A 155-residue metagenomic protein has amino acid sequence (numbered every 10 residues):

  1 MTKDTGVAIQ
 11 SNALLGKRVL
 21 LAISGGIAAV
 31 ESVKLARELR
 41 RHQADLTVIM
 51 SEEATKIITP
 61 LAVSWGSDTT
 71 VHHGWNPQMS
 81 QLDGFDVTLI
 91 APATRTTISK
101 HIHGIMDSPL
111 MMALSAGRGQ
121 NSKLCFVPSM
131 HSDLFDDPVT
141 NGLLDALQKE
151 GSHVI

Functional and structural regions predicted by a protein language model:
M1-I155: A cross-family phosphate/adenosyl-ligand binding-site feature
